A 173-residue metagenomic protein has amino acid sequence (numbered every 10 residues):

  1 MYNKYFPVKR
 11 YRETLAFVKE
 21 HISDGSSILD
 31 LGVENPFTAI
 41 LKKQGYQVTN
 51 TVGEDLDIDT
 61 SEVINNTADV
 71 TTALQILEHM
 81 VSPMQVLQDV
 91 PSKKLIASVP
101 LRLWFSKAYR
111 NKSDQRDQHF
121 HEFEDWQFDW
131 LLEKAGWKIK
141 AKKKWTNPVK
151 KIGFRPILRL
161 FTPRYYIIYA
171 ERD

Functional and structural regions predicted by a protein language model:
M1-V70, M84-P91, Q118-W130, K142-D173: Conserved N-terminal segment of class I S-adenosyl-L-methionine
L29, L74, A97: Active-site flanking residues adjacent to catalytic metal/cofactor-binding acidic residues
V70-I76: A short beta-strand submotif of the Rossmann-like class I SAM-dependent methyltransferase core that lines
L77, V86, L101: Flexible, active-site-proximal loop/turn residues at the rims of small-molecule/cofactor binding pockets and catalytic
V81-Q85, K107: Short N-terminal helix/helix-N-cap motif within the alpha/beta-hydrolase-1
K94: Catalytic toxin/effector domains delivered as secreted proteins or via bacterial secretion systems
A97-H121: Short, glycine-/aromatic-enriched active-site segment of Class I SAM-dependent methyltransferases
L131-W137: A structural motif corresponding to the C-terminal end of an alpha-helix and its immediate exit/capping segment
